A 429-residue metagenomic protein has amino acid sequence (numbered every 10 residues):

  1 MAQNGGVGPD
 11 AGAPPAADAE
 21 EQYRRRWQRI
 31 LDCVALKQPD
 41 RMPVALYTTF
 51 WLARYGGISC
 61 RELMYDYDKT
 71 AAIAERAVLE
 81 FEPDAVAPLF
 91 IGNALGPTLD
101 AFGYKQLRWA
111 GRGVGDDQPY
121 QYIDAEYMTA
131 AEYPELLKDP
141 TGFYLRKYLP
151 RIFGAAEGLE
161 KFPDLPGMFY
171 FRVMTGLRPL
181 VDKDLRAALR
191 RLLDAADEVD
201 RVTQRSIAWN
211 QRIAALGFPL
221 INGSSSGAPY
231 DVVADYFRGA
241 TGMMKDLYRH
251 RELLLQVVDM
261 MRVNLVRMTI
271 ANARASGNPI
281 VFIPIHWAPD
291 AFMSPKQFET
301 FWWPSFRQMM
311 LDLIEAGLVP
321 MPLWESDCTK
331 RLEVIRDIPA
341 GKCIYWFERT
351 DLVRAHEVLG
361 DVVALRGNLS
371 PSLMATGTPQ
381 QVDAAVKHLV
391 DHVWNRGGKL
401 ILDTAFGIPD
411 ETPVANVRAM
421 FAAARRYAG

Functional and structural regions predicted by a protein language model:
A2-M64, I73, D84-V86, P150-G429: Active-site loop segments of alpha/beta catalytic cores
G5, C33, R41, A85 (+6 more regions): Short linear motifs in intrinsically disordered/low-complexity regions
I73-R112, D117: Glycine-rich, N-terminal phosphate-binding loop and its surrounding beta-alpha-beta segment
T98-L180: A contiguous, low-structure linker/loop signature
